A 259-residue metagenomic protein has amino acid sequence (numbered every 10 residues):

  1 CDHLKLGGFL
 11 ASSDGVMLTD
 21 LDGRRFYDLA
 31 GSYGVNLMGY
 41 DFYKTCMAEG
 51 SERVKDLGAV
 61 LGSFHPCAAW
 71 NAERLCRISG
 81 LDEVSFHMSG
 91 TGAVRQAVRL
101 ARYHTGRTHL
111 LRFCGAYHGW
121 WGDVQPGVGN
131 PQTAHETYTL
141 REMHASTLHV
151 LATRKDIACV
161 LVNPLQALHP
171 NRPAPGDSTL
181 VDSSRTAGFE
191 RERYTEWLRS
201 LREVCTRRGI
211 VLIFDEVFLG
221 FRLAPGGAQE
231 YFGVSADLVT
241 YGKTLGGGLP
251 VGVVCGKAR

Functional and structural regions predicted by a protein language model:
C1-D14, R53-V54: Active-site-adjacent loop/helix segments that line or gate small-molecule/cofactor pockets in enzymes
T19-D20: Hydrophobic alpha-helical segments, especially N-terminal targeting/anchoring helices
G23, G50, L75, A97 (+7 more regions): Buried hydrophobic positions in well-ordered alpha/beta secondary-structure cores of metabolic enzymes
R25-H104: Glycine-rich loop-to-alpha-helix module at the N-terminal edge of alpha/beta enzyme cores
W70-F189: PLP-dependent aspartate aminotransferase-fold enzymes
N163-T195, G209-F232: Conserved PLP phosphate-binding loop immediately N-terminal to the Schiff-base lysine helix in PLP-dependent enzymes
R202, R207-R208: Helix C-cap/helix->beta junction micro-motif
F232-R259: Active-site PLP attachment segment
